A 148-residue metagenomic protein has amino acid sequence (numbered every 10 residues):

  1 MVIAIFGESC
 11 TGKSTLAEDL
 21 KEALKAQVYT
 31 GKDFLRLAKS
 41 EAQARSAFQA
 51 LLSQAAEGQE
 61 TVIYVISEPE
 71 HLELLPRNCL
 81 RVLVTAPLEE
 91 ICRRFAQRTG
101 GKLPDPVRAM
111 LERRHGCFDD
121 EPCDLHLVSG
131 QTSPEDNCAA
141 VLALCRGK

Functional and structural regions predicted by a protein language model:
V2: Walker A (P-loop) ATP-phosphate-binding motif of ABC ATPase nucleotide-binding domains
I5: Hydrophobic anchor at the beta1->P-loop junction of P-loop NTPases
S9: The conserved Walker
G12: Conserved glycine(s) of the Walker
T15-E57: Conserved substrate/cofactor phosphate-moiety recognition/catalytic segment in nucleotide-dependent phosphotransferases
E57-I63: Loop/turn-to-beta-strand initiation segments
R77-A96: Conserved phosphate-donor/acceptor-positioning beta-strand/loop module used by diverse small-molecule
G100-K148: Small-molecule kinase domains that catalyze NTP-dependent phosphoryl transfer to phosphate-bearing small molecules
